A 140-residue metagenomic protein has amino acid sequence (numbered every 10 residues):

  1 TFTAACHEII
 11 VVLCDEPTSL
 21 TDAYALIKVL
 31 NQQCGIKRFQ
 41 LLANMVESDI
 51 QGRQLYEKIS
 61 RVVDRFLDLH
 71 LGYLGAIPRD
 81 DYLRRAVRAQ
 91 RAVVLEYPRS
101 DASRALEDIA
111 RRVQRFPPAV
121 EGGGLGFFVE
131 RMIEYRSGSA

Functional and structural regions predicted by a protein language model:
T1-T18: Inter-motif core of Ras-like GTPase G domains
T3, C14, K28-N31, E47 (+5 more regions): Signal for well-folded cores of large energy- and translation-related assemblies
C14, F39-Q54, G75-L83, P98: G-domain G4 guanine-recognition motif of GTPases
L20-F39, S48: Conserved C-terminal guanine-recognition region of P-loop GTPase G domains, centered on the G4
C34-G35, V63-H70: Short helix-capping segments at alpha-helix termini
L67-A92, L106-D108: Beta-strand-loop-alpha "switch" segments that mediate conformational coupling across diverse proteins
V93-A140: NTP-binding/hydrolysis catalytic cores, primarily Walker-type P-loop NTPases
